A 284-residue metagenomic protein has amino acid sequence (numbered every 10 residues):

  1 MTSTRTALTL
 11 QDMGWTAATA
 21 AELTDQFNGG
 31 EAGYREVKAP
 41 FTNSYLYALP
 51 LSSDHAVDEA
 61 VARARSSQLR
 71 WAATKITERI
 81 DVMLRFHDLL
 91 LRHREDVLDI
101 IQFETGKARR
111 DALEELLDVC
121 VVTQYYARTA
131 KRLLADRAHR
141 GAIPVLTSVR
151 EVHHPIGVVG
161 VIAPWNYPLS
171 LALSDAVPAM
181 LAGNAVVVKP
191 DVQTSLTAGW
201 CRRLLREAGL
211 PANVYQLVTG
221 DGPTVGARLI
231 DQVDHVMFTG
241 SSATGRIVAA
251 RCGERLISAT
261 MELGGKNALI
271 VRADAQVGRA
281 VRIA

Functional and structural regions predicted by a protein language model:
M1-T147: N-terminal Rossmann-like NAD(P)+-binding subdomain of aldehyde/semialdehyde dehydrogenases
H139-A212, L256, G278: Conserved small-residue-rich beta-alpha loop and adjacent elements that most often cradle the phosphate/pyrophosphate
S148-V149, Q216-D234: A structured beta-alpha segment of the ubiquitous adenosine-cofactor-binding alpha/beta core
A176-V177, G226, G245, V281: Generic hydrophobic/aromatic pocket-lining and core-packing "Φ" positions
V177, H235-T239: Periplasmic-binding protein-like
N184, K189-D191, T219, G240 (+1 more regions): Short beta->alpha connector loops at strand-helix junctions that form conserved, small/polar/Pro-enriched
D234-H235, A243-A284: ALDH superfamily catalytic-core signature
